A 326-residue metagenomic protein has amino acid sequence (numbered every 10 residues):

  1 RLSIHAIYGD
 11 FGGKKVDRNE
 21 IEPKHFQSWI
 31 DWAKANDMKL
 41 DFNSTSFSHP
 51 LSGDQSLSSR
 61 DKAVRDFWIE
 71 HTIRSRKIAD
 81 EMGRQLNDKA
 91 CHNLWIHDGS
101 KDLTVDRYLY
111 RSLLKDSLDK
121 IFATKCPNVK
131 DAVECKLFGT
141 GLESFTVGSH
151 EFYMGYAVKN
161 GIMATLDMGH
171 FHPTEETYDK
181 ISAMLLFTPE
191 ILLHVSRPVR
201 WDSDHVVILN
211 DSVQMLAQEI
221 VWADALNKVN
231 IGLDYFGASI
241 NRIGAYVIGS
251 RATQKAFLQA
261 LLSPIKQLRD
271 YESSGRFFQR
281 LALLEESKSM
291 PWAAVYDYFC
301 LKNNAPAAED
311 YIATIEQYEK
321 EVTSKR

Functional and structural regions predicted by a protein language model:
R1, D106-Y318: Active-site capping/gating regions of soluble enzymes
R1-I7, W32: Catalytic domains of carbohydrate-active enzymes, especially glycoside hydrolases
A6, I96, R197: Residues that line or immediately flank small-molecule/substrate-binding pockets and catalytic motifs
G9-F11: N-terminal, charged low-complexity regulatory/assembly segments
K14-K15: N-terminal "assembly arms/tails" that initiate or stabilize quaternary assembly in self-assembling proteins
N19-A164, Q267, L283-E285: Active-site acidic/histidine proton-transfer and metal-coordination neighborhood in alpha/beta enzyme cores
I315, E321-R326: Catalytic domains of carbohydrate-active enzymes that cleave complex glycans
